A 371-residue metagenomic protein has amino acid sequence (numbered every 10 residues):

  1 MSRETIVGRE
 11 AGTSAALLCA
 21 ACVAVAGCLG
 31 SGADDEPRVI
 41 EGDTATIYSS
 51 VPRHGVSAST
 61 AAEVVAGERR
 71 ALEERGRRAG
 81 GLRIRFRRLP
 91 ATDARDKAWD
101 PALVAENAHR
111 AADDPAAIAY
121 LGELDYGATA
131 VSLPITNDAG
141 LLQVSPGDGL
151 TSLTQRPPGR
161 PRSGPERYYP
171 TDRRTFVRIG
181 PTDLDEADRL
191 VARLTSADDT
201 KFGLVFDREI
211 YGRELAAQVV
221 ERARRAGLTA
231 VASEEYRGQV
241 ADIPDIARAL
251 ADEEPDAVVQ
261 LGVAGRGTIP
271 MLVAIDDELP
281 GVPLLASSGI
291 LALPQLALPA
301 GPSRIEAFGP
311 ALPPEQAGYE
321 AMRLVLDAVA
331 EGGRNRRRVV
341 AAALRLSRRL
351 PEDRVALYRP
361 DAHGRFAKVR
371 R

Functional and structural regions predicted by a protein language model:
S2-L18: Bacterial N-terminal signal peptides that target proteins for export
V25-G27: C-terminal motif of bacterial Sec signal peptides marking the signal peptidase cleavage site
L29-G32: Bacterial signal peptide processing site
D35, S59-E63, R78-R162, Y236-A241 (+2 more regions): Beta-alpha junction/loop-to-helix N-cap segments that form part of ligand/metal-binding clefts
E36-R69, A79, L89-W99, R208 (+2 more regions): Extracytoplasmic "Venus flytrap"
A117-A232, V282-E306: Extracytoplasmic ligand/sensor domains, especially the bilobed periplasmic-binding protein
T268-E320, A330-G333, R365-K368: Extracellular/periplasmic periplasmic-binding protein-like sensory domains
E315-R370: Segments of small-molecule ligand-sensing domains
